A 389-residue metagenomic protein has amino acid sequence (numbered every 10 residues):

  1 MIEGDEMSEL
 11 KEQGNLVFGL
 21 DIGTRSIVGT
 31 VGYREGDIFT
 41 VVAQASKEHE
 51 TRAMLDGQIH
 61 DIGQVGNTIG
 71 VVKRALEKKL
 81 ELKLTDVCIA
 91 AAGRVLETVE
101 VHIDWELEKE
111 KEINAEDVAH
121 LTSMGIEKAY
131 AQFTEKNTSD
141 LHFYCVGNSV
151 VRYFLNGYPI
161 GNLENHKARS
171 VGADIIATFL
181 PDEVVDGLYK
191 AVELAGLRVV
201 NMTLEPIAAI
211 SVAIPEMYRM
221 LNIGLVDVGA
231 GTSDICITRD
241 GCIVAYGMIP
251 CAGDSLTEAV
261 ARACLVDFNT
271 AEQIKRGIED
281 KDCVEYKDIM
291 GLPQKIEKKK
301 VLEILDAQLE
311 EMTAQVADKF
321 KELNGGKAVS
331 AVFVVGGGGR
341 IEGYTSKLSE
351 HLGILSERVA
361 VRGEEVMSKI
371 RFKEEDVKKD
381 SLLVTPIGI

Functional and structural regions predicted by a protein language model:
M1-S26, T30-V87, A91-I223, D280-K287 (+2 more regions): Nucleotide/phosphate-binding catalytic cleft detector across ATP-hydrolyzing and phosphate-transferring enzymes
I2, M7-L10, V17, E50-G70 (+7 more regions): Helical "lid/coupling" subdomains associated with nucleotide-phosphate turnover
R25, A230-D234: Short acidic, Gly/Ser-rich segments with clustered Asp/Glu that frequently serve as metal-coordination loops in enzyme
Y33, R239-D240: A short beta-strand motif that forms part of the nucleic acid-binding face of small beta-barrel RNA-binding folds
A43-A45, V244-G247: Short beta-strand segments
